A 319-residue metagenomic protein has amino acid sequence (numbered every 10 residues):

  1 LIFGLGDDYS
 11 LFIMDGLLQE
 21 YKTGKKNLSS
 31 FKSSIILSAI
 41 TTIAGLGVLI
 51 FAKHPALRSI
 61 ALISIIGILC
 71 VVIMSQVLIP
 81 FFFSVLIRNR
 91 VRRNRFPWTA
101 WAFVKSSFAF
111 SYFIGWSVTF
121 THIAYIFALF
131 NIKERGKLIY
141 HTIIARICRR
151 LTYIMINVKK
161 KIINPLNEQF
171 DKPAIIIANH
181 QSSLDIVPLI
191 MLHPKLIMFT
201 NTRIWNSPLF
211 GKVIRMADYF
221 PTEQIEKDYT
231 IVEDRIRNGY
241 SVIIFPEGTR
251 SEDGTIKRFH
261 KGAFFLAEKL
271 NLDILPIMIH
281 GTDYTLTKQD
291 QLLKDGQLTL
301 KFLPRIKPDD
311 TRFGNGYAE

Functional and structural regions predicted by a protein language model:
L1, F51-I66: Membrane-water interface of transmembrane alpha-helices in multipass transporters/channels
L1-E20, S38, T42-I43: Transmembrane alpha-helical segments that form the functional core of multipass membrane systems
D7-I13, S59-N94: Transmembrane alpha-helices and their membrane-interface boundaries in multi-pass membrane transporters and channels
K22-A52: Pore- and gate-forming transmembrane helices of large, multi-pass membrane proteins
I40-G47, L69, I73, V77 (+3 more regions): Generic alpha-helical transmembrane segments of integral inner-membrane proteins, especially permease/transport modules
V91-I175: Membrane-proximal helical "anchor" segments flanking the first transmembrane region of inner-membrane enzymes
T121-I144, I154, Q169-Q224: Catalytic core of membrane glycerolipid acyltransferases/transacylases, capturing the structured, soluble-facing
L209-G211, R237-I243, E252-G316: A cross-family acyltransferase "interaction/gating" segment
